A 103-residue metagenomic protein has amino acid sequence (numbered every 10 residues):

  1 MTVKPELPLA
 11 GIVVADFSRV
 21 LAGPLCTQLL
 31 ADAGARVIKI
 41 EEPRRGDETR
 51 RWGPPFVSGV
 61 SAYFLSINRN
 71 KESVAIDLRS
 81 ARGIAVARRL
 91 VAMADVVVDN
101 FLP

Functional and structural regions predicted by a protein language model:
M1-P103: N-terminal helix-loop segment corresponding to the beta1-alpha1 unit of nucleotide/adenylate-binding folds
